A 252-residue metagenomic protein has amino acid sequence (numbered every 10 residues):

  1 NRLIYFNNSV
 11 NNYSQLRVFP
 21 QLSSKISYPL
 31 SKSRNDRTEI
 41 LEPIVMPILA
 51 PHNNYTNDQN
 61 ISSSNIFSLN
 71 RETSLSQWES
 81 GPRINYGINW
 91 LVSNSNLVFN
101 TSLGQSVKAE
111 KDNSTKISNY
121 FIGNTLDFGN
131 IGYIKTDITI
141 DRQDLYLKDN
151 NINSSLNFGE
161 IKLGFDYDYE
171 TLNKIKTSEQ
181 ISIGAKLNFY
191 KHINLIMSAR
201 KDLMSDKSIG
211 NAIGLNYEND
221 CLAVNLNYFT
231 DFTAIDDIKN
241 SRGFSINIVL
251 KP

Functional and structural regions predicted by a protein language model:
N1-N216, D220-T230, A234-K251: Outer-membrane beta-barrel translocator/pore domains, especially the C-terminal barrels of Gram-negative outer-membrane
